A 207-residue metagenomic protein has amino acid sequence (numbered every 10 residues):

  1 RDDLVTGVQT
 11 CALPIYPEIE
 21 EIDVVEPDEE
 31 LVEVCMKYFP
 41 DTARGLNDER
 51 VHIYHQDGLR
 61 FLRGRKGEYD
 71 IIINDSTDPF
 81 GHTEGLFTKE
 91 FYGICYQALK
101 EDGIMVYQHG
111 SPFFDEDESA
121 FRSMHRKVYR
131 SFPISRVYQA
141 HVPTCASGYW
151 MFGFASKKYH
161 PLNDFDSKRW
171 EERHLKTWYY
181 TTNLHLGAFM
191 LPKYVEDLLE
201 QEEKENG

Functional and structural regions predicted by a protein language model:
R1-C11: Single conserved hydrophobic/aromatic residue that forms the stacking wall/gate of nucleotide- or nucleobase-binding
A12-D102, D115-F121: The AdoMet/dcAdoMet-binding core of the Class I SAM-like
D78-P79, G110-F114, V142-T144: Short "lid" loop at the C-terminus of a central beta-strand within the Rossmann-like core of SAM-dependent
Y92-G93, E118-Q139, G153: Conserved Class I S-adenosyl-L-methionine
D102-H109: Conserved beta-strand signature within the Rossmann-like core of class I S-adenosyl-L-methionine
A146-G148: Short acidic/glycine-enriched loop/turn segments that link adjacent beta-strands
W150-G207: SAM/dcSAM-binding transferase cores
